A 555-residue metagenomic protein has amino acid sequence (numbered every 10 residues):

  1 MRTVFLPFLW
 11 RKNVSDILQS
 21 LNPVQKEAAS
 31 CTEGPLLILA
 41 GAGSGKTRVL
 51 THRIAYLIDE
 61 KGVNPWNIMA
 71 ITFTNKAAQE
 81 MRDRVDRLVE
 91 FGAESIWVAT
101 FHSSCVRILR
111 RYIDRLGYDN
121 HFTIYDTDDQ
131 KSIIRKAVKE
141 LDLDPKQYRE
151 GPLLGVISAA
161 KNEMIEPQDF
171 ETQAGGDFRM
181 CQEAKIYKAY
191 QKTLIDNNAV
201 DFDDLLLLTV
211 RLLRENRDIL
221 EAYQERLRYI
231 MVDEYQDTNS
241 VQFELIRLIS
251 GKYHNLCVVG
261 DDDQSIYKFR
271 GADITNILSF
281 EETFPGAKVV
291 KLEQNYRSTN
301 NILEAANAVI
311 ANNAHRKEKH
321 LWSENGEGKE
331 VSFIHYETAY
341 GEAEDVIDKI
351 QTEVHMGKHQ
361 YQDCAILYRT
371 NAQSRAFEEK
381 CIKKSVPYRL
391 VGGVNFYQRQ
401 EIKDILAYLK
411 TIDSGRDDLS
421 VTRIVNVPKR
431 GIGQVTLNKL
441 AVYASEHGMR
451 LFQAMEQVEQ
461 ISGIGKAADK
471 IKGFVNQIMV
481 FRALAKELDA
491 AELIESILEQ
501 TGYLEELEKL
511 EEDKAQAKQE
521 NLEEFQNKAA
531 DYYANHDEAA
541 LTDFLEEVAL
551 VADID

Functional and structural regions predicted by a protein language model:
R2-R11, S15-D16, E33-L36, G41-S44 (+17 more regions): A basic/glycine-biased coupling hinge at the interface between accessory DNA-binding modules
W10, T172, G176, Q360 (+3 more regions): Conserved helicase C-terminal RecA-like lobe
L18-T32: N-terminal pre-P-loop "Q-motif" helix
N22, I71, V98, T123-T127 (+15 more regions): Conserved phosphate/pyrophosphate-binding and hydrolysis machinery centered on Walker-type P-loop NTPases, extending
S44, V232, Q236-H315, K319-E324 (+2 more regions): Conserved helicase motor core of SF1/SF2 NTP-dependent helicases
S44-L50, I113, P285-K288, E293-P387 (+2 more regions): Helicase P-loop NTPase motor core
S104-Y112, D263-R270, R297-S298, V391-D413 (+1 more regions): Short alpha-helix plus adjacent loop in nuclease-associated cores
